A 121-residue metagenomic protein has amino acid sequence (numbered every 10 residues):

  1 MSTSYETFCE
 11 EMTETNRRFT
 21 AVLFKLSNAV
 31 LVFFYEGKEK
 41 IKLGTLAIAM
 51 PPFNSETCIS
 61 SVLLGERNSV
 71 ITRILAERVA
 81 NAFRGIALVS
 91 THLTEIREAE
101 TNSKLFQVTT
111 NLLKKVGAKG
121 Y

Functional and structural regions predicted by a protein language model:
S2, F8-A82, I86-E95, N102-L105 (+1 more regions): Conserved mixed alpha/beta catalytic, RNA-binding, or beta-rich assembly cores of soluble enzyme, regulatory
